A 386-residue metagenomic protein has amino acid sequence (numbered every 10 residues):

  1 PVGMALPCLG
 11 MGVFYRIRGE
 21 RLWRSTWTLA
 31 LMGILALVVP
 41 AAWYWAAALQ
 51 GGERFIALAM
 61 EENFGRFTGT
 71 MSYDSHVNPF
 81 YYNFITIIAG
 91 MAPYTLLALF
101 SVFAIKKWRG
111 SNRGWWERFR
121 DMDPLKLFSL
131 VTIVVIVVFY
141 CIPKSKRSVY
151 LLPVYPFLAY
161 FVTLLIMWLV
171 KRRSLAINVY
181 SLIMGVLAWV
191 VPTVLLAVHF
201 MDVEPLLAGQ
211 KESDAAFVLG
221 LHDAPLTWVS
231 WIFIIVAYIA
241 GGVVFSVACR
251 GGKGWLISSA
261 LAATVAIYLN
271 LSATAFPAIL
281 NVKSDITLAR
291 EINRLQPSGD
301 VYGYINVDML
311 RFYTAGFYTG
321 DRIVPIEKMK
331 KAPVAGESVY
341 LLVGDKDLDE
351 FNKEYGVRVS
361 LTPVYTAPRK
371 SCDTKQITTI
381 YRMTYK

Functional and structural regions predicted by a protein language model:
P1-M4, I235: Glycine-centered small-residue hotspots that permit tight backbone geometry or close packing
G3-K144, I177-S230: Transmembrane-lumen/periplasm boundary regions of multi-pass, lipid-linked membrane glycan transferases
K107-K386: Membrane-embedded architecture of ER/inner-membrane glycosylation machinery
